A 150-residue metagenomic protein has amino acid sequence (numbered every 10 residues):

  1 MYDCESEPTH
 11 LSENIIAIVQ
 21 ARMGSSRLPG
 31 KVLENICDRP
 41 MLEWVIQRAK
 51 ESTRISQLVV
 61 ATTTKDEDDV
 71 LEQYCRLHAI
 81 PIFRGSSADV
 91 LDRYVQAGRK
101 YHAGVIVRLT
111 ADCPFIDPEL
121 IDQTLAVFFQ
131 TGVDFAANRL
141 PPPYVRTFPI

Functional and structural regions predicted by a protein language model:
Y2-P8, E43-G104: Conserved N-terminal catalytic core of the sugar/cofactor nucleotidyltransferase
E13-T62: N-terminal glycine-rich phosphate-binding loop and ensuing alpha1 helix
D38-R39, S87-A88, D117: A conditional alpha-helix N-cap/helix-loop micro-motif detector
T63, A111-C113: Short acidic donor-binding/metal-coordinating loop in glycosyltransferase active sites
Q73, I116-I150: Conserved core of the sugar-phosphate nucleotidyltransferase
S87, T110, N138-P141: Histidine-centered beta-alpha loop that forms part of the nucleotide-sugar donor binding/catalytic region in diverse
V105-L109: Short aromatic-hydrophobic micro-motifs that form the base-stacking/packing surface for donor nucleotide recognition
